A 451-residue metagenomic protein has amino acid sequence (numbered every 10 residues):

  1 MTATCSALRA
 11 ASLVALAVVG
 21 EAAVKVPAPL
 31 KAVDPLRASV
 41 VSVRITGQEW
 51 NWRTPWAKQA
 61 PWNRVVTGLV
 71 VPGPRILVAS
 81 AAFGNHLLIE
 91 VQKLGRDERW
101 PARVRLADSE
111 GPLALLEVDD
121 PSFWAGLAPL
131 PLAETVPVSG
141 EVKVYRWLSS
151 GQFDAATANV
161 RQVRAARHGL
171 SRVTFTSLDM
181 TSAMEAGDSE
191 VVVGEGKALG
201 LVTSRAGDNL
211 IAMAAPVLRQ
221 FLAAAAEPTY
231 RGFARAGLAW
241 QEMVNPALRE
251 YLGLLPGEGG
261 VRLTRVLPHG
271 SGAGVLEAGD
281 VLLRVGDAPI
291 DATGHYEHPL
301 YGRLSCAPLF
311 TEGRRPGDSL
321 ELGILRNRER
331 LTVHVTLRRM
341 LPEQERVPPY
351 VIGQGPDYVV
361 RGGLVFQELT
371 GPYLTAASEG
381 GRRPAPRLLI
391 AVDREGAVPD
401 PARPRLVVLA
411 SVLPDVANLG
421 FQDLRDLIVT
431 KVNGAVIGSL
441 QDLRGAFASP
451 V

Functional and structural regions predicted by a protein language model:
P27-L30, W50-S80, E98-P101, L127-A128 (+3 more regions): A conserved glycine-rich beta-strand in the N-terminal activation segment of trypsin-fold
P27-P35, V43, W124, A198-P256 (+5 more regions): C-terminal cap/linker of serine protease catalytic domains
S39-R44, D119-A128, D154-G207, A212 (+2 more regions): Active-site region of chymotrypsin-like
V43, G68, P74, V78 (+15 more regions): Terminal peptide-recognition signature
Q59, T181-V191, Q241-D291, G381-G438: PDZ/PDZ-like domain segments forming the peptide/carboxylate-binding groove, activating on the N-terminal beta-strands
P72-D154, S177, T181-S182, A186 (+3 more regions): Conserved active-site neighborhood of the chymotrypsin/trypsin-like protease fold
A82, P216, R284-G323, K431-V451: PDZ domains, with a preference for the canonical peptide-binding region formed by the helix
L106, A125-F175, V202-A212, L222-G232 (+1 more regions): Flexible, gly/ser-rich surface segments that form the specificity/activation loops bordering the active-site cleft
